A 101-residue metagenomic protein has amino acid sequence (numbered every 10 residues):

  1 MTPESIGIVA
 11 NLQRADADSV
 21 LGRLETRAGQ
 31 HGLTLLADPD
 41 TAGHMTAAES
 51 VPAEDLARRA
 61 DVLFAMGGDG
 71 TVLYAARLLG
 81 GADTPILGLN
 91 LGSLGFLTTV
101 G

Functional and structural regions predicted by a protein language model:
M1-V62: ATP/NTP phosphate-donor binding region
A42-G43, S50-G101: Small-residue-rich beta-alpha loop regions that form the catalytic core of phosphotransfer and lipid-active enzymes
